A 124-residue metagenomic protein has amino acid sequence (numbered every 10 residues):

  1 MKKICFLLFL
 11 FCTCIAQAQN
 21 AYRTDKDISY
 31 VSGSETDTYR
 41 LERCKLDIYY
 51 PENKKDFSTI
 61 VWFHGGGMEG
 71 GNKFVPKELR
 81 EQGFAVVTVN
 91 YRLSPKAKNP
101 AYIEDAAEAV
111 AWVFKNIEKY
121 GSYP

Functional and structural regions predicted by a protein language model:
M1-Y22: Bacterial Sec-dependent N-terminal signal peptides
A18-K55: N-terminal cap/lid segment of alpha/beta-hydrolase-fold proteins
Y39-E42, K96-I103: Solvent-exposed, acidic/flexible segments
D56-G67: Short beta-strand element of the alpha/beta-hydrolase
G66-E69, L93-K96: Solvent-exposed loop/turn segments at secondary-structure junctions within structured extracellular/periplasmic domains
G71-R92: Short amphipathic alpha-helix adjacent to the substrate-entry channel of hydrolases
A107-V110: Generic structural signal for well-ordered alpha-helices, preferentially at hydrophobic/aromatic core positions
F114-P124: Gly/Ser-rich "nucleophile elbow"/oxyanion-hole loop immediately N-terminal to the catalytic nucleophile in hydrolases
